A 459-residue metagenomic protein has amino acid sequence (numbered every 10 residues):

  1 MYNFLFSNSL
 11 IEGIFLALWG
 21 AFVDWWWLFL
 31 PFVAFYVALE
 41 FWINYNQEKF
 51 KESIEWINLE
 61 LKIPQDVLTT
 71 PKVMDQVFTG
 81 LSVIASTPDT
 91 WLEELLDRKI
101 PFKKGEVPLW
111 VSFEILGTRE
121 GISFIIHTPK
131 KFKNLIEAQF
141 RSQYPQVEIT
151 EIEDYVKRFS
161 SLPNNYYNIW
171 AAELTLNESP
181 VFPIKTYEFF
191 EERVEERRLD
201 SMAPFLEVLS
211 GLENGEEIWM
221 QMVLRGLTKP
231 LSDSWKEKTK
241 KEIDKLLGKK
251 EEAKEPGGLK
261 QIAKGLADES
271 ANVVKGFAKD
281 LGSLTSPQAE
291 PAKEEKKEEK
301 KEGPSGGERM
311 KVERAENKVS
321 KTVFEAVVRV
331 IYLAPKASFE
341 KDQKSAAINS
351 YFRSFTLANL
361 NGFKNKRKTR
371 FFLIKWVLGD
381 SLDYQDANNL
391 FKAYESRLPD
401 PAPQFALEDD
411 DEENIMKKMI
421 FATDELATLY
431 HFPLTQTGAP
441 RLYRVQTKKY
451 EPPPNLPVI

Functional and structural regions predicted by a protein language model:
M1-L10: Low-complexity, acidic polar-rich segments
I11-D24, F32-I459: Extended, folded cores of ATP/NTP-driven motor/assembly subunits in large transport and secretion machines
